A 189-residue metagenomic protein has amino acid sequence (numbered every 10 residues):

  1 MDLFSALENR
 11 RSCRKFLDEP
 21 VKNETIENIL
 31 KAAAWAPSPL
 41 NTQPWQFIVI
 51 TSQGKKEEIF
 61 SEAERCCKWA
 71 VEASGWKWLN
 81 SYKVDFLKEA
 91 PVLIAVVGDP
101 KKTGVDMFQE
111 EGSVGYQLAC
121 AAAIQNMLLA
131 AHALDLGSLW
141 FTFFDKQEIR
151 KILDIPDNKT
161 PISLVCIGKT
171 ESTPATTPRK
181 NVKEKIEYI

Functional and structural regions predicted by a protein language model:
M1-P20, E24, N28: Short acidic N-proximal helix/loop "leader" segments that mark the beginning of a domain or an inter-domain linker
L3-C13, S163-I189: C-terminal helix-cap and adjacent tail motif
A33, I94, D106-I152: Small-aliphatic-rich amphipathic alpha-helix that forms the alpha element of a beta-alpha
W35-N41: Glycine-rich phosphate/pyrophosphate-binding beta-alpha loops
Q43-C120: Glycine/small-residue-rich phosphate/adenosyl-binding loop
K68-V71, F86, D154-T177: A glycine-rich helix N-cap at a beta->alpha junction
P91-L93, S138, T160-I162: Structural motif
G98, F143, K169: Short secondary-structure boundary segments
